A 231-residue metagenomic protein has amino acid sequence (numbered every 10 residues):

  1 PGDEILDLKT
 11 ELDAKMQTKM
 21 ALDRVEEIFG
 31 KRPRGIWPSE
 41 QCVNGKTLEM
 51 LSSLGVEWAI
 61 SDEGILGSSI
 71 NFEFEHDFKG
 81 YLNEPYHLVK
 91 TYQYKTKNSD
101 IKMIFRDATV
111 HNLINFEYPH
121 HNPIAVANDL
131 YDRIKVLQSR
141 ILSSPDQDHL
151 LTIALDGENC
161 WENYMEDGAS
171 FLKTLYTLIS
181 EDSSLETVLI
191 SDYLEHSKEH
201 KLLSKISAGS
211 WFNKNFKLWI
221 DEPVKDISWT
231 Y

Functional and structural regions predicted by a protein language model:
G2-L8, Y118-P123: A solvent-exposed, charged loop/short amphipathic helix patch at secondary-structure junctions
D3-K19, S52-T96, T177-E181: Acidic, His- and aromatic-enriched active-site or binding-groove loops in soluble protein domains that engage sugars
E11-P38, K135-A154: CE4/NodB-like, metal-dependent polysaccharide N-deacetylase domain that modifies extracellular/periplasmic N-acetylated
M16, M20-D23, E27, K46-E49 (+2 more regions): Alpha-helical scaffolding segments of alpha/beta enzyme cores, especially the outer helices of TIM-barrel or partial
G35-N44, G64, S191-L194: Short, solvent-exposed turn/loop segments enriched in Gly/Ser/Thr/Pro and often Arg
E40-C42, D62-I65, A108-V110, G157-N159: Active-site-proximal loop/turn and secondary-structure-junction residues that shape catalytic pockets, frequently
G45-V56, S197-I206: Substrate-binding cleft/loops of secretory-pathway carbohydrate-active enzymes
D77-L113, Y118-Y231: Active-site and substrate-binding clefts of carbohydrate-active enzymes
